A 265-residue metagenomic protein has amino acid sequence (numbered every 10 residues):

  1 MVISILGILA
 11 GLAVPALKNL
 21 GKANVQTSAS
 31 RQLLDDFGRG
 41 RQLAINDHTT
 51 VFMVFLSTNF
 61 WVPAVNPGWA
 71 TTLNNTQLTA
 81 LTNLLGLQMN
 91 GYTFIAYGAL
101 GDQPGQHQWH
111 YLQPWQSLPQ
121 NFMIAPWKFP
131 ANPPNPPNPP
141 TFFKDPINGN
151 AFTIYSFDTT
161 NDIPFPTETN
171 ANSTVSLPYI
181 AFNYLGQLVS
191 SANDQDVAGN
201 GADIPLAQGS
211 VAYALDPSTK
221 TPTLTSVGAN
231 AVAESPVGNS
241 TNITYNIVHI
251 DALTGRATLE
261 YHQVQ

Functional and structural regions predicted by a protein language model:
M1-A16: Alpha-helical hydrophobic helix detector
L12-G38, Q42, T50, F55-Q265: N-terminal helix-rich module
